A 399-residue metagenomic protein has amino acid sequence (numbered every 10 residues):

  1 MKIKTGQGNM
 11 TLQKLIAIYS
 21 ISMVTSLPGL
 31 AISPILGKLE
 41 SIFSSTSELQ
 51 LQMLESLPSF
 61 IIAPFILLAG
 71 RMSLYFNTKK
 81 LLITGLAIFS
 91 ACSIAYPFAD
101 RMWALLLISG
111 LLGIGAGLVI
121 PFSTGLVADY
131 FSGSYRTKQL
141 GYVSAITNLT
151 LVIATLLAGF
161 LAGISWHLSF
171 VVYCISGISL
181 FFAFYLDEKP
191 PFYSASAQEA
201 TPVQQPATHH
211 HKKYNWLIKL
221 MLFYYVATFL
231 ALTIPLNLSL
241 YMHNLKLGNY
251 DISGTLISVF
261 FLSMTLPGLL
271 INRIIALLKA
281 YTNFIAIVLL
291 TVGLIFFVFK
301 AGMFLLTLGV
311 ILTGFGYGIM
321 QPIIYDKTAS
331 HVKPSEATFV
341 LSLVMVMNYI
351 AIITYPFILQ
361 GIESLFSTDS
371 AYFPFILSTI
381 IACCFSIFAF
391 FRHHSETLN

Functional and structural regions predicted by a protein language model:
K14-E48, A69, I234-S239, Y355: Extracytoplasmic
P64-M102: Conserved MFS/SLC helix-loop-helix module at the cytosolic interface between two early adjacent transmembrane helices
F65-N77, L266-K279, E363: Helix-to-loop junctions at the C-terminal end of transmembrane segments in multipass secondary transporters
C92, W103-L111, F304-L312: Paired small-residue
G110-T147: Cytoplasmic helix-loop-helix junction between adjacent transmembrane helices in 12-TM secondary transporters
Y142-D187: Helix-loop-helix hairpin linking two adjacent transmembrane segments in secondary transporters
L217-S258, M264: Extracytoplasmic gate region of multi-pass secondary transporters
A329-T368: A late C-terminal transmembrane helix in Major Facilitator Superfamily
